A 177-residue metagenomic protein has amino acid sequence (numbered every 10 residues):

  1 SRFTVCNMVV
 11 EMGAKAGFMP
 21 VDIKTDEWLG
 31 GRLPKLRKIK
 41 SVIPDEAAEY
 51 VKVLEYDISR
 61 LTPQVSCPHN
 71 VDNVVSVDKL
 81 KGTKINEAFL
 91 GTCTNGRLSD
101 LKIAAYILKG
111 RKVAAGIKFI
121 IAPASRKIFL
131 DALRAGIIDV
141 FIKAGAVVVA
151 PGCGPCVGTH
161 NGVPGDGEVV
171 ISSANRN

Functional and structural regions predicted by a protein language model:
S1-N177: Fe-S-dependent hydro-lyases/dehydratases of central metabolism
